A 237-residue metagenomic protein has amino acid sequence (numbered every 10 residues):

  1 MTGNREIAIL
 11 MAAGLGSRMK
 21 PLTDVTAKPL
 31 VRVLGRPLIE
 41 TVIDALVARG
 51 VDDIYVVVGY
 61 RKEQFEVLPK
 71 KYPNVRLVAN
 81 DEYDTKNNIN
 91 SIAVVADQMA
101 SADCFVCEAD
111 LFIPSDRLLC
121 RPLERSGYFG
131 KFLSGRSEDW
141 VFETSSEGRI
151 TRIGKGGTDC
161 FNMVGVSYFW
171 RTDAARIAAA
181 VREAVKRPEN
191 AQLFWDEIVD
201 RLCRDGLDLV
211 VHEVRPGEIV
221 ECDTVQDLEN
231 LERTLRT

Functional and structural regions predicted by a protein language model:
M1-L10, R36-C104, R187-E189: Conserved N-terminal catalytic core of the sugar/cofactor nucleotidyltransferase
T2-A8, M163-T237: Conserved alpha/beta core of the MobA/IspD/sugar-nucleotide pyrophosphorylase nucleotidyltransferase superfamily
T2-V33, R49: Glycine-rich N-terminal loop/short-helix segment of MobA-like nucleotidyltransferase
R18, T41, Q64-V67, V94 (+4 more regions): Phosphate- and divalent-cation-binding pockets in alpha/beta enzyme and binding domains that engage nucleotide-derived
P29, N74-R76, R149, D208-V210: Conserved beta-strand segments of alpha/beta enzyme cores
L30, F142-T144, V211: A structural signal for short hydrophobic beta-strand segments in well-ordered beta-sheet cores
A102-F112: Short beta-strand-to-loop acidic/aromatic patch adjacent to the donor-nucleotide binding site
P114-E189: Conserved core of the sugar-phosphate nucleotidyltransferase
